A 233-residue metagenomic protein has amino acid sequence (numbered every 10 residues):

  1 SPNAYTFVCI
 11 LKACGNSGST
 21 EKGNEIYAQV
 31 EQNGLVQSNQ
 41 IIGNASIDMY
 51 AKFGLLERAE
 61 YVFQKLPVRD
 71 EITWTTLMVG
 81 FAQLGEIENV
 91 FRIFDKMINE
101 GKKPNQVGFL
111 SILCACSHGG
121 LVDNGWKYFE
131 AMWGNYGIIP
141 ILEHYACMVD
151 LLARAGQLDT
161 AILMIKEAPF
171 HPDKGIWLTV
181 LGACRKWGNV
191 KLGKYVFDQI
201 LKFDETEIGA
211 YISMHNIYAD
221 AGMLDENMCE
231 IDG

Functional and structural regions predicted by a protein language model:
S1-G233: Alpha-helical hairpin repeat boundaries in alpha-solenoid proteins
